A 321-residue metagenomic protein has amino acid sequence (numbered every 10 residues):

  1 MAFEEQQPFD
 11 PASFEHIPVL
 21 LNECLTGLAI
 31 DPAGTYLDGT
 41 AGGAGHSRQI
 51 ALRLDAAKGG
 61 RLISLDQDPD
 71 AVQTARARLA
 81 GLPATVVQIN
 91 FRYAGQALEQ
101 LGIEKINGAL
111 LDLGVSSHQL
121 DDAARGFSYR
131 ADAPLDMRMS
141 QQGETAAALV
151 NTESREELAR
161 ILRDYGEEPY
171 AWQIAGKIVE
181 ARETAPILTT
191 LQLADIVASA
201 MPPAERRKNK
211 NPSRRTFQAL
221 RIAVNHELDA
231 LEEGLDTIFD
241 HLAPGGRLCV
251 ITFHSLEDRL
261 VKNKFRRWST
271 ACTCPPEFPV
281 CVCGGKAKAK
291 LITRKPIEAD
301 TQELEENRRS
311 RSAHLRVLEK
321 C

Functional and structural regions predicted by a protein language model:
M1-C321: S-adenosyl-L-methionine-dependent methyltransferase catalytic core, i.e., the SAM/SAH-binding region
